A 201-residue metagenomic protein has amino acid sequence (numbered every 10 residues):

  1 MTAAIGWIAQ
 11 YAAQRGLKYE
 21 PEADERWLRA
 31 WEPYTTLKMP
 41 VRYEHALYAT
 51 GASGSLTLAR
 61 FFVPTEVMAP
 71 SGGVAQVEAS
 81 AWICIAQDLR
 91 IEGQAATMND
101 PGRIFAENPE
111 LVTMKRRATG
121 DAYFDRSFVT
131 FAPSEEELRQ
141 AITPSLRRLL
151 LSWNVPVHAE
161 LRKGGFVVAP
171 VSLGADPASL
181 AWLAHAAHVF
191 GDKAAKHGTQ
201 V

Functional and structural regions predicted by a protein language model:
A3: Basic, Lys/Arg-rich alpha-helical nucleic-acid-recognition elements, primarily the DNA-binding modules of transcription
W7-V201: Charged, low-complexity intrinsically disordered regions
